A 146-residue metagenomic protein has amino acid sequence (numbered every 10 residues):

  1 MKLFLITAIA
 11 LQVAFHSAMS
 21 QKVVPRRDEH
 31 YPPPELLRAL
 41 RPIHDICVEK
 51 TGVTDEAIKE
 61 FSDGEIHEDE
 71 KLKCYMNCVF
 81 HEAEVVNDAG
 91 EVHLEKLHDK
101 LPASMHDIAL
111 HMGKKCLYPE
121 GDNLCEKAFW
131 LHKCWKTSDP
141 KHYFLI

Functional and structural regions predicted by a protein language model:
K2-S20: Cleavable N-terminal signal peptides of Sec/SRP-targeted secreted and luminal proteins
S20-I146: Mature soluble extracellular domains of secreted precursor proteins
